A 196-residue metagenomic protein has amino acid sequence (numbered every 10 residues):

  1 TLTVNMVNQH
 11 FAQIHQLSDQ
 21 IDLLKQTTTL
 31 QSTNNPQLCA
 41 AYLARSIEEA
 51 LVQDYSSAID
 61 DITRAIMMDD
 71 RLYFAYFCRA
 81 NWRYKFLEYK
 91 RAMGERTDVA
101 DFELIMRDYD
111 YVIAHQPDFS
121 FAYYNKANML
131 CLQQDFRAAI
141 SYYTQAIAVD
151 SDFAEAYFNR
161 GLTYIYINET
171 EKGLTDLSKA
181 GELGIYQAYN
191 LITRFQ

Functional and structural regions predicted by a protein language model:
L17, L24-Q26, I62, F102 (+4 more regions): Hydrophobic/aromatic packing residues within the alpha-helices of TPR/SEL1-like helical repeat arrays
T27, Q31, R64-A65, Y111-V112 (+2 more regions): Canonical positions in the second alpha-helix
L38, L72, F119, F153 (+1 more regions): Residue-level recognition of tetratricopeptide repeat
A40-I47, F74-Y84, F121-C131, E155-T163: Conserved alpha-helical positions within TPR/SEL1-like repeat arrays
E171-Q196: Terminal, low-structured helical/coil segments at or just beyond the last alpha-helical repeat
